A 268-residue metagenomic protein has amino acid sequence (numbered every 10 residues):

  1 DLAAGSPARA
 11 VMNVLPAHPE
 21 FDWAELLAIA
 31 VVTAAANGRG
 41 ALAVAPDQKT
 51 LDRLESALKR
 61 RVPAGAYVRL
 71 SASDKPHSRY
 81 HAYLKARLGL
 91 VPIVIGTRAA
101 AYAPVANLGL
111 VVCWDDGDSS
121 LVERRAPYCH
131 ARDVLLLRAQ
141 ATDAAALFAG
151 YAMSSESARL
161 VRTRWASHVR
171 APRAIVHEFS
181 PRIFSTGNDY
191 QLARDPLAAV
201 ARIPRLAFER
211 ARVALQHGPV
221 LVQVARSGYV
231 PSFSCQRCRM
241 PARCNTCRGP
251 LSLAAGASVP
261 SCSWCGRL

Functional and structural regions predicted by a protein language model:
D1-A35, R39-S71, P76-A82, R87-V91 (+1 more regions): Inter-lobe coupling/hinge segments of SF2-like helicase ATPases
